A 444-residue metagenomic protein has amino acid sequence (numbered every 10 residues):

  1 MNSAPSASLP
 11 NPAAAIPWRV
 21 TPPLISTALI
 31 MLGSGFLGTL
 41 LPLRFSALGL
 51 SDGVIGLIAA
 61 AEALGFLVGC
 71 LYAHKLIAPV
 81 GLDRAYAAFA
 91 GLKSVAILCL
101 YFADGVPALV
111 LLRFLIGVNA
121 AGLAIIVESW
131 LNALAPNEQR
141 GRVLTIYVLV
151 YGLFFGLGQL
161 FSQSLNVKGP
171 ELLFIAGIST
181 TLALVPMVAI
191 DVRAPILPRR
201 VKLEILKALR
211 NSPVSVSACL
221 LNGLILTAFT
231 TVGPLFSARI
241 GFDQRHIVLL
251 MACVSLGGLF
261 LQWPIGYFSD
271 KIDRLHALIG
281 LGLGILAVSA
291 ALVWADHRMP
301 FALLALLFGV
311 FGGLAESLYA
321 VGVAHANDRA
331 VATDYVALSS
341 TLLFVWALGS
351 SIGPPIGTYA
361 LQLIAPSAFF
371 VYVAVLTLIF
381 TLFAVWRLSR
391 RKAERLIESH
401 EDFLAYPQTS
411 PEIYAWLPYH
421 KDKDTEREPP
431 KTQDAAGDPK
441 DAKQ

Functional and structural regions predicted by a protein language model:
M1-A15, P195-K202, R387-Q444: Intrinsic disorder in cytosolic terminal tails and internal cytosolic loops of multi-pass membrane transporters
A13-A63, S215, T227-F236, I240 (+1 more regions): Helix-loop boundary and gating motifs at the non-cytosolic
G69-G81, N166, L261-D273, L361-Q362: Helix-to-loop junctions at the C-terminal end of transmembrane segments in multipass secondary transporters
G81, F102-P107, D273, A295-R298: Helix-breaking motifs and short loop linkers at transmembrane-helix boundaries and internal kinks in secondary membrane
R84-L98, G177, H276-A291, A374: Structural signature of the two symmetry-related core transmembrane helices
G122-A135, E316-A330: Intracellular juxtamembrane helix-capping segments at the cytosolic ends of symmetry-related transmembrane helices
Q163, G177-L197, F380-L388: C-terminal membrane-cytosol helix-exit motif in multi-pass small-molecule transporters
L275-Y319: C-terminal transmembrane helical hairpin of 12-TM major facilitator-type secondary transporters
